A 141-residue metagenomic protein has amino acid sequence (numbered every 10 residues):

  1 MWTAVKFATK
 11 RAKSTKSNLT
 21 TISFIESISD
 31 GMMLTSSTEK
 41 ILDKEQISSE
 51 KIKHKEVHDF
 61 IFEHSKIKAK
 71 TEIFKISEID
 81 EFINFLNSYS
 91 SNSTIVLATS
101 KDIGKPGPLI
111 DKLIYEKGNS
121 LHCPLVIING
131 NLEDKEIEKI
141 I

Functional and structural regions predicted by a protein language model:
M1-K40, S120-L121, N129, D134-I141: Small/aliphatic-rich secondary-structure junction motif
T3-A8, F82-F85, L113: A short acidic, amphipathic alpha-helical/loop segment
A12, I61-H64, K117-G118: A generic structural signal for well-ordered alpha-helical segments
T20-I22, K70-F74, V126-I128: General small-molecule cofactor/ligand-binding pocket signal
I28-S29, I79-E81, G104, K135: Generic structural signal for helix capping and beta-alpha/helix-loop junctions
E39-K53: A short acidic, glycine-rich active-site loop that binds or catalyzes chemistry on phosphate/adenosine moieties
F62-I95: Structural beta-alpha unit
F85-I141: Gly/Ser-rich helix-loop-strand patches that form or flank binding pockets for ribonucleotide-derived cofactors
